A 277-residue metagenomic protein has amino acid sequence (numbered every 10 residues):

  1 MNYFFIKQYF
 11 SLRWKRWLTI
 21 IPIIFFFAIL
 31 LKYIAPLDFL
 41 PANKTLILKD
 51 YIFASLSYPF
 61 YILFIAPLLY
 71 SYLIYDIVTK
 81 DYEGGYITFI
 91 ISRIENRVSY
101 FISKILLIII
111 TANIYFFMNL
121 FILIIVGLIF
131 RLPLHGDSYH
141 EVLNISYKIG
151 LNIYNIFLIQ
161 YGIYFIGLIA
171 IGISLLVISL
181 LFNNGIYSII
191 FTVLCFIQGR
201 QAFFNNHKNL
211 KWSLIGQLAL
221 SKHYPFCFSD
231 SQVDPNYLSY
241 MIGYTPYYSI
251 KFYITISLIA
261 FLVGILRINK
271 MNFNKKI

Functional and structural regions predicted by a protein language model:
M1-P22: Aromatic- and glycine-rich beta-strand/loop motifs that create alpha-glucan
F5-F10, R97-I110: Interfacial transmembrane-helix starts/ends
K7-Y9, F252-I277: Junction motif at the cytosolic side of a transmembrane helix
W14-W17, N96-V98, N184-I189: Membrane-helix interface segments
I20-F25, G185-G199, Q217: Central hydrophobic cores of alpha-helical transmembrane segments in multi-pass integral membrane proteins
F25-I77, I102-L180, L220-F252: Secretory targeting signals
P36-P41, I124-G136, N184, F204-I215 (+1 more regions): Transmembrane helix-loop junctions in multipass membrane proteins, especially transporters and channels
I74-S92, R97: Transmembrane helix boundary and interhelical loop/hinge segments in multi-pass membrane proteins
